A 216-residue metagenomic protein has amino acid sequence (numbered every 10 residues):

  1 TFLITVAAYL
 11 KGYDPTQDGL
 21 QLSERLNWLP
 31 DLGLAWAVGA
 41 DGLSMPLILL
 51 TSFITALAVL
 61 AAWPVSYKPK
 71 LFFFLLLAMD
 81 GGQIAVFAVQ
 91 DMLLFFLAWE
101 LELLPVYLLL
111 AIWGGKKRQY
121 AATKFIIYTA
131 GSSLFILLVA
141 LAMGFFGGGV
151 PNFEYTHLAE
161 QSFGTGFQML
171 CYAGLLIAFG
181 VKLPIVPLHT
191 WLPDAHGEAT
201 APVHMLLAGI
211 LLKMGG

Functional and structural regions predicted by a protein language model:
T1-L76, G149-E160: Transmembrane helix-loop-helix hairpins at membrane boundaries of multipass inner-membrane proteins
T1-Y9, I48-A62, M79-G81, E102-I112 (+3 more regions): Central hydrophobic cores of alpha-helical transmembrane segments in multi-pass inner-membrane proteins across all
F2-T5, T55, Q83, S132 (+3 more regions): Alpha-helical transmembrane segments of multipass membrane proteins
G12-A35, S133-D194, G216: Juxtamembrane/interfacial segments at transmembrane-helix boundaries in multi-pass membrane proteins
N27-A35, A56, M79-L93, K213-G216: Membrane-embedded alpha-helical segments in integral membrane proteins
A40, L50, I127, A173-G180 (+1 more regions): Hydrophobic alpha-helical transmembrane segments of multi-pass membrane proteins
L71-A78, G82-F167, A201: Alpha-helical multi-pass transmembrane bundles of energy-transducing inner-membrane proteins
L188, A201-L206, G215: Extended, hydrophobic alpha-helical segments in both membrane/secreted and soluble proteins
